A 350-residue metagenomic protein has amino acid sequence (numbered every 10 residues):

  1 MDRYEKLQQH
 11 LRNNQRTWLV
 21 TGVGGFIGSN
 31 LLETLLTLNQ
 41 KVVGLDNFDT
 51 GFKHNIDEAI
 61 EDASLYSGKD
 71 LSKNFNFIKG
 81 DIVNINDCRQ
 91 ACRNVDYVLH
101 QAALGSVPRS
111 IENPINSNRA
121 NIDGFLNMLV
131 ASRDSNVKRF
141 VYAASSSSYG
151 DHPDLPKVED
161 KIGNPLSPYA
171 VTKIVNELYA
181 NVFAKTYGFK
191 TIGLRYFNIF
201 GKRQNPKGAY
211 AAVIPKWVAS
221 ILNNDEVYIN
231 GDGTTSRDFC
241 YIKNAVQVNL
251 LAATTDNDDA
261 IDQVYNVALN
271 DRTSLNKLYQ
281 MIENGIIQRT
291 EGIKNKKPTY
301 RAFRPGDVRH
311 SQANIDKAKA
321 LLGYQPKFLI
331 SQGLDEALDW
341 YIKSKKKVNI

Functional and structural regions predicted by a protein language model:
M1-I199, N249, A253, E336 (+1 more regions): N-terminal Rossmann-like NAD(P)+-binding domain of SDR-like oxidoreductases, especially those catalyzing
D2, R12, T17-W18, L71-N76 (+2 more regions): C-terminal substrate-binding subdomain of Rossmann-fold SDR/epimerase-dehydratase oxidoreductases
N86, D96, P108, I115 (+8 more regions): Residues in well-ordered alpha-helical elements
S110, D160-K161, T191, R195-N205 (+3 more regions): A conserved pocket-lining segment of Rossmann-fold NAD(P)-dependent short-chain dehydrogenase/reductase
L155-N164, A212, T299-A302, I315-K317: Short glycine/proline- and charge-enriched loop/turn segments that cap or connect secondary-structure elements
P168, N176, Y210, L275 (+1 more regions): Conserved donor sugar-nucleotide recognition element shared by glycan-biosynthetic enzymes
V175, Y179, F183, V213 (+3 more regions): Hydrophobic alpha-helix immediately C-terminal to the catalytic Tyr-X-X-X-Lys motif of short-chain
